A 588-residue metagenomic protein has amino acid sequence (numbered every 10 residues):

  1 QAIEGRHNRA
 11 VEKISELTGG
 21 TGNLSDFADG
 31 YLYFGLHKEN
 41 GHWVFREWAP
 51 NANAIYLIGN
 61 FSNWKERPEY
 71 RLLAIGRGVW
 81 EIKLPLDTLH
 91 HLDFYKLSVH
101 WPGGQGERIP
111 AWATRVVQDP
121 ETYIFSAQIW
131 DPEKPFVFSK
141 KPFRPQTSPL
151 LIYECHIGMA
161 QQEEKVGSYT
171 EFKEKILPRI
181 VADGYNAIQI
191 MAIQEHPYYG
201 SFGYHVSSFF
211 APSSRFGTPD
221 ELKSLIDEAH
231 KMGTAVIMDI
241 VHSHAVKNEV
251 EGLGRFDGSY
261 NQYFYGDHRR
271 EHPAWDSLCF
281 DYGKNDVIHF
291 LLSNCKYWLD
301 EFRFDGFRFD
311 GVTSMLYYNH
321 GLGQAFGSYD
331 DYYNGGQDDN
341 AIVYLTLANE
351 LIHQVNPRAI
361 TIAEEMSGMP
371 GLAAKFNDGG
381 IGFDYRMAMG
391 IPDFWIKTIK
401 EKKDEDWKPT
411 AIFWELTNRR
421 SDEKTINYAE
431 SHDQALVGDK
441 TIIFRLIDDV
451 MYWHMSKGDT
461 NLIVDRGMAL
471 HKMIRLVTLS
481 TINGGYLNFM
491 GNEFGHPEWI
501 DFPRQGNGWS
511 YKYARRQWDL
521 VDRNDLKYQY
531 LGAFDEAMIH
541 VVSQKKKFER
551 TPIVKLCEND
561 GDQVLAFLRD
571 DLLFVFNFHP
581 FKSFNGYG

Functional and structural regions predicted by a protein language model:
Q1-V44, K65, R71-E154, M159-E164 (+1 more regions): The feature marks proteins involved in alpha-glucan
F45-N51, I55-G59, H579-G588: Surface-exposed beta-strand/loop patches in extracellular or lumenal glycoproteins
E47, L97, C155, I180 (+12 more regions): Conserved, mostly hydrophobic/aromatic
A49-N53, W64, I82: Beta-strand-enriched, solvent-exposed domains that form extended recognition/catalytic surfaces
V117, P135, S139-T147, I152 (+1 more regions): Substrate-binding/active-site clefts of carbohydrate-active enzymes
I176, E221, L225, V287 (+5 more regions): Alpha-helical packing segments of well-folded alpha/beta enzyme cores
R303-D305, G323-A514, S543-G588: Conserved alpha/beta catalytic core and glycan-binding cleft of carbohydrate-active enzymes
Q517-K547: Catalytic cores of secreted or luminal carbohydrate-active enzymes
